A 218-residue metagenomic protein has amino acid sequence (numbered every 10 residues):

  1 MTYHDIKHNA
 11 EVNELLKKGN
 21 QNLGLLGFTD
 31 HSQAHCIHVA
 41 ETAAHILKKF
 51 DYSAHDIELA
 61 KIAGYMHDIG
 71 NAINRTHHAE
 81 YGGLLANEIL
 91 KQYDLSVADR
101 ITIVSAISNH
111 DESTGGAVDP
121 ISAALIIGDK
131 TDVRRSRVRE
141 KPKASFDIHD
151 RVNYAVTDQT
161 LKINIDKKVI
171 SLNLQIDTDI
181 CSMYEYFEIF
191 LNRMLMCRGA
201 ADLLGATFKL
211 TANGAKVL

Functional and structural regions predicted by a protein language model:
M1-H77: Acidic/His-rich, divalent-metal-binding segments that scaffold phosphate/diphosphate chemistry
H8, K17-L25, K48, Y52 (+4 more regions): Extended, compositionally biased eukaryotic interaction scaffolds
F28-H31, G116, I189: Non-transmembrane, amphipathic alpha-helical segments
A60, G64, Y81, I107 (+1 more regions): Short alpha-helical catalytic segment bearing the HExxH-like zincin motif of zinc-dependent metalloproteases
H77-N87, V97-A98: Post-HEXXH active-site segment of zinc metalloproteases
S96-D158: Histidine/acidic-rich helix-loop-helix segments that form or flank divalent-metal centers in metalloenzyme catalytic
D132-L218: Terminal helices and disordered tails flanking the catalytic cores of nucleotide-processing hydrolases
